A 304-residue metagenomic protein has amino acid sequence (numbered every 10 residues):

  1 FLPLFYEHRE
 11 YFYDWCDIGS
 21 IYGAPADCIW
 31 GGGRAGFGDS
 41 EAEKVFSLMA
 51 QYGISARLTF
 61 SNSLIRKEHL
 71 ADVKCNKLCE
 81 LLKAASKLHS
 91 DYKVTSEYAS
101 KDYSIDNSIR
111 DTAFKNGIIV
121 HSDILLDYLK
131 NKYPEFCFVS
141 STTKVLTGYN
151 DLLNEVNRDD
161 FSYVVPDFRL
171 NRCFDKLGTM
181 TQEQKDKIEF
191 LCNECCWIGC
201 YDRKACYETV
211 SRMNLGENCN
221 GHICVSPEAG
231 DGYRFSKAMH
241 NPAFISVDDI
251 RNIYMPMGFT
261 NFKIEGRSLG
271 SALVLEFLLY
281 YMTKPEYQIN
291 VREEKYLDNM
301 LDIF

Functional and structural regions predicted by a protein language model:
F1-E155, F161-F304: Active-site pocket-lining/capping segments in soluble small-molecule metabolic enzymes
